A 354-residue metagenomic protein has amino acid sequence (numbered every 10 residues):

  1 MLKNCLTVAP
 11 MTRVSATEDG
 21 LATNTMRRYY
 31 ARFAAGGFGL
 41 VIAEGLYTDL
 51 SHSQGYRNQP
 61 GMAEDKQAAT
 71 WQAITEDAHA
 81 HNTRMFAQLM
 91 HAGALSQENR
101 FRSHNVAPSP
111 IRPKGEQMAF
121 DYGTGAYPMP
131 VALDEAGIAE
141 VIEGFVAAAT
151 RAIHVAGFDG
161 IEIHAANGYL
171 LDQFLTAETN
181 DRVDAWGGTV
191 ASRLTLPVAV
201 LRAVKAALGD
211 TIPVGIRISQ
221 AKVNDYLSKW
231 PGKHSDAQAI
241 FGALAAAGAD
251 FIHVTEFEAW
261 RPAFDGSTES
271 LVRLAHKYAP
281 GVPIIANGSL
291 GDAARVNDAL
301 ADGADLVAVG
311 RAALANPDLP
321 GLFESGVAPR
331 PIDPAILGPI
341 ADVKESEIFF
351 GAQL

Functional and structural regions predicted by a protein language model:
M1-L354: Flavin-dependent oxidoreductase catalytic cores
